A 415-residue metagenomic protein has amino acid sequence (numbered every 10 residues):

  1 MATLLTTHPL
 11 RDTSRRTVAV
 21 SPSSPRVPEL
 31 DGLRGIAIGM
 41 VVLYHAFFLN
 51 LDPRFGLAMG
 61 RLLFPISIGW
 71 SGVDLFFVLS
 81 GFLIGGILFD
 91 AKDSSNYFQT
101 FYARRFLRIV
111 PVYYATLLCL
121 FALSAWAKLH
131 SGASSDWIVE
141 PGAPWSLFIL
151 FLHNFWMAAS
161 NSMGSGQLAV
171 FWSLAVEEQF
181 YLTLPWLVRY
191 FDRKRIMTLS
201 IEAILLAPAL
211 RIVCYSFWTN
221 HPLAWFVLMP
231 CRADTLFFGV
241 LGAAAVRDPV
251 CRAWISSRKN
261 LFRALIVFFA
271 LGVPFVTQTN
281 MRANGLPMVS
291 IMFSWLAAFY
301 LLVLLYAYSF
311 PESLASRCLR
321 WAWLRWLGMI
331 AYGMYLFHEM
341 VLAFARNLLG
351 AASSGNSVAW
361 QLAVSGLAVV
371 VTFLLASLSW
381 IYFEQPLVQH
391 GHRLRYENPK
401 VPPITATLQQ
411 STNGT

Functional and structural regions predicted by a protein language model:
T3-E29, I36-W70, I84-F98, A122 (+5 more regions): Alpha-helical transmembrane segments in multi-pass integral membrane proteins
S24-L30, S94-Y114, H130-P141, V176-T183 (+3 more regions): Membrane-interfacial loop-to-helix junctions in multi-pass inner-membrane proteins
D31, G35-I38, S80, P111-L117 (+5 more regions): Residues within membrane-spanning alpha-helices of integral membrane proteins, especially the hydrophobic core/packing
I36, A103-F106, A115, E202-L205 (+3 more regions): Hydrophobic residues within alpha-helical transmembrane segments of multi-pass solute transporters/permease subunits
F76: Structured binding elements
F82, G86, L107-N154: Specific transmembrane helices
G164-V188: Function-critical hydrophobic alpha-helical transmembrane segments in multi-pass membrane proteins
L206-L210: Transmembrane-helix signature of multi-pass solute transporters
